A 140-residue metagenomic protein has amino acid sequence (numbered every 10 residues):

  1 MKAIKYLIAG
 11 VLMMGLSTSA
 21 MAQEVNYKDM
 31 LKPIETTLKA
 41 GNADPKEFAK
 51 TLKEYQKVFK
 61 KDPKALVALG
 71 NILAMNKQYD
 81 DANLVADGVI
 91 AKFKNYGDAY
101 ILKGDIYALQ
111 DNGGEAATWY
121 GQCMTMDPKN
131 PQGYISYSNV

Functional and structural regions predicted by a protein language model:
K2, I8, L12, A20-A68 (+3 more regions): N-terminal leader/linker segments that initiate helical-solenoid repeat arrays
L38-K39, A74, I101, A108: Position-specific recognition of the canonical hydrophobic site in helix A of tetratricopeptide repeat
K53-K57, D87-A91, G121-T125: Conserved structural position within tetratricopeptide repeats
A68, L102, S136-N139: Canonical tetratricopeptide repeat
